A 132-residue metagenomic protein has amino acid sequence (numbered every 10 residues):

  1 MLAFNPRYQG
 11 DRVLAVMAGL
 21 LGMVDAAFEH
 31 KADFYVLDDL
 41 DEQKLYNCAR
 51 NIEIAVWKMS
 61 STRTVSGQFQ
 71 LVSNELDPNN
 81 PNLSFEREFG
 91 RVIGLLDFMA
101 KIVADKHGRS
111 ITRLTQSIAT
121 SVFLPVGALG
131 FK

Functional and structural regions predicted by a protein language model:
M1-I118: Mature extracellular/secreted ectodomains of secretory-pathway proteins
T112-K132: Short, low-complexity, Pro/Ser/Thr/Gly-rich segments in the mature regions of secreted, periplasmic
